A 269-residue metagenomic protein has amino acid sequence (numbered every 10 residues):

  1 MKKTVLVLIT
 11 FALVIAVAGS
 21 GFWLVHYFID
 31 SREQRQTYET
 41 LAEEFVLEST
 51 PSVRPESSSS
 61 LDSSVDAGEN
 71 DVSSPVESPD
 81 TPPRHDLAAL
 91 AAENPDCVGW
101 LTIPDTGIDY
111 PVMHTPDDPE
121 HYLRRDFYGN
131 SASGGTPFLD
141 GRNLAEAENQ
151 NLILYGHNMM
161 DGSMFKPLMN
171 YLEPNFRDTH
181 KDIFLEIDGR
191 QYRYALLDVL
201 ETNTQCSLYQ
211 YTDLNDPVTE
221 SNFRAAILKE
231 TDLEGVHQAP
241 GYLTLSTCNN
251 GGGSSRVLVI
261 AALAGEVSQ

Functional and structural regions predicted by a protein language model:
M1-V14: N-terminal Sec-pathway targeting helices
A16-Q269: Solvent-exposed, non-transmembrane regions of membrane-associated and secreted proteins
